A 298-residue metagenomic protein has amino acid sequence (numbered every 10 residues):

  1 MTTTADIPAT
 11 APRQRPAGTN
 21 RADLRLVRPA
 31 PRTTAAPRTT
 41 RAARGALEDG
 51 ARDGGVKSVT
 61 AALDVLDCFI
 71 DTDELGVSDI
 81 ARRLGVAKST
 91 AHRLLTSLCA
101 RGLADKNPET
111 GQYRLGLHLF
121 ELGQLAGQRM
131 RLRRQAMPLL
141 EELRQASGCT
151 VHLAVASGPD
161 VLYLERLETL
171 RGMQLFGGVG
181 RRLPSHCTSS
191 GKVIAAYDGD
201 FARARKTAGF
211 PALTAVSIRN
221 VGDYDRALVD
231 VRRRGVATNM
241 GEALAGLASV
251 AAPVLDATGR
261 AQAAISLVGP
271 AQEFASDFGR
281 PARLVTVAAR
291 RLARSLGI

Functional and structural regions predicted by a protein language model:
T2-R134, R290-I298: N-terminal helix-turn-helix
T2-T33, T39-A43, G172-A243: Short, solvent-exposed recognition segments
G55-V59, Q112, G116, R129 (+7 more regions): Short, structured helix-loop boundary elements
A104-K106, L153-A154, V254: A structural signal for short hydrophobic beta-strand segments in well-ordered beta-sheet cores
E109-A208: Amphipathic alpha-helical effector-binding/dimerization core of metabolite-sensing transcriptional regulators
V216-R291: Extended hydrophobic
